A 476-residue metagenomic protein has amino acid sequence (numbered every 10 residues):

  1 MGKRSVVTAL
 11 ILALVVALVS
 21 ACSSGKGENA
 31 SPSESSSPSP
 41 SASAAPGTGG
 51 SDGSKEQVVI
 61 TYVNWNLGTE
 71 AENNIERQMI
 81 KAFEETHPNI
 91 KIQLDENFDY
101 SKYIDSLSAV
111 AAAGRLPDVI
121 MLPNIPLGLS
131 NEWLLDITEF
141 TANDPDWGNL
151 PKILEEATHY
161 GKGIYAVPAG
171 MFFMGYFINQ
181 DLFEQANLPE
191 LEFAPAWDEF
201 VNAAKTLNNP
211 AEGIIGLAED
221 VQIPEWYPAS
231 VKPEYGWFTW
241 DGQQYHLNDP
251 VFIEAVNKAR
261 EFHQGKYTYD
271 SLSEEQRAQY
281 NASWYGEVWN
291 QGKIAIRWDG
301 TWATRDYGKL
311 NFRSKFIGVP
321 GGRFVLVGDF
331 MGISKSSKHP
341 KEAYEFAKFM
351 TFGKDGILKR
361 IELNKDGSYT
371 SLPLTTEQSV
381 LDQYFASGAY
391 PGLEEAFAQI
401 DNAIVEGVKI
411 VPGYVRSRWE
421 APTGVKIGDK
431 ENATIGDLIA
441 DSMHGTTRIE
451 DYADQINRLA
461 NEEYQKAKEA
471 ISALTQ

Functional and structural regions predicted by a protein language model:
R4-A9, V19-L127, N131, A142-P145 (+4 more regions): Conserved N-terminal structural module of periplasmic/extracytoplasmic solute-binding proteins
P46, G161-A169, M174, E184 (+1 more regions): Extracytoplasmic/periplasmic solute-binding protein
P46, L122-G175, E184, K315-I317: Hinge/lid segment of periplasmic solute-binding proteins
E96-S106, P195-V201, L272-E287: Short helix-initiation/N-cap motifs at beta->coil->alpha
V110-L122, L135, G213, N290-D299: Alpha-to-beta junction loops
P126-L129, T301-F312: A ligand-binding cleft/hinge motif common to bilobed small-molecule-binding domains
Q244-A278, G308-F312: Glycine-centered hinge/linker elements that transmit conformational signals in sensory and ligand-binding systems
Y307-L310, G322-V325, I333-A433, S472-Q476: C-terminal lobe and pocket-closing loops of periplasmic/extracytoplasmic Venus-flytrap solute-binding proteins
